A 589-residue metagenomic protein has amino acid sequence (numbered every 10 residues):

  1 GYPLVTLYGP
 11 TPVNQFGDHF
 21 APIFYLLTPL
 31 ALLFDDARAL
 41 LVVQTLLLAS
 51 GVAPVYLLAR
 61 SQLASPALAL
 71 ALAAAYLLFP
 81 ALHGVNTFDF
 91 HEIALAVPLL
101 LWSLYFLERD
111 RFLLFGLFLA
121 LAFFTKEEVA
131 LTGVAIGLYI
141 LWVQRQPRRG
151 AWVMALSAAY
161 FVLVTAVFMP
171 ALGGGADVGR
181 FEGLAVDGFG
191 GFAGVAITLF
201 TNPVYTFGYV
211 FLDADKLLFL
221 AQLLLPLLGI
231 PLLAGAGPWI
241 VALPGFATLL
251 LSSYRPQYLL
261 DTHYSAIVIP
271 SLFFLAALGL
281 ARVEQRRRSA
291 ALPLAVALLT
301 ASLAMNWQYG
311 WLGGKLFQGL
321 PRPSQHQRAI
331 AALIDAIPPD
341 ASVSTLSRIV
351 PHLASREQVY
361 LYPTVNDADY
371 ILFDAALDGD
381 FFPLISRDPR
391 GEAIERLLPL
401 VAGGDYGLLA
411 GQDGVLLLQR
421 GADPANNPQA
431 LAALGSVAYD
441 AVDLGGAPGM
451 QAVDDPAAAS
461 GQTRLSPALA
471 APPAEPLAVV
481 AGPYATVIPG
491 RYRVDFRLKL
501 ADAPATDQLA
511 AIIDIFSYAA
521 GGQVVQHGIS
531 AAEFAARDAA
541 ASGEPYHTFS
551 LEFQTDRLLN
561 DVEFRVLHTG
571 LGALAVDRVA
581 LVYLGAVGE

Functional and structural regions predicted by a protein language model:
G1-F16, P22-I23: Extracytosolic helix-loop segments that constitute the early lumenal/periplasmic catalytic or substrate-binding loops
D18-V43, V204-K216: Juxtamembrane segments of multi-pass membrane glycosylation machinery that transfer sugars from lipid-linked donors
R38-L63, W102: Transmembrane-helix motifs of polytopic, lipid-linked glycan transferases
P54-L57, A75-L78, N86, A94-L119 (+1 more regions): Specific aromatic-rich, kink-prone transmembrane helix
A67, M154-A158, R282-G310: Signature aromatic-anchored transmembrane alpha helix within multi-pass, membrane-resident enzymes that catalyze glycan
T132-A159: Perimembrane helix-loop-helix junctions
Y209, L217-A242, F246: Hydrophobic, aromatic-rich transmembrane alpha-helices and their immediate juxtamembrane boundary segments
W239-R287: Hydrophobic/aromatic-rich transmembrane helices and adjacent perimembrane loops
